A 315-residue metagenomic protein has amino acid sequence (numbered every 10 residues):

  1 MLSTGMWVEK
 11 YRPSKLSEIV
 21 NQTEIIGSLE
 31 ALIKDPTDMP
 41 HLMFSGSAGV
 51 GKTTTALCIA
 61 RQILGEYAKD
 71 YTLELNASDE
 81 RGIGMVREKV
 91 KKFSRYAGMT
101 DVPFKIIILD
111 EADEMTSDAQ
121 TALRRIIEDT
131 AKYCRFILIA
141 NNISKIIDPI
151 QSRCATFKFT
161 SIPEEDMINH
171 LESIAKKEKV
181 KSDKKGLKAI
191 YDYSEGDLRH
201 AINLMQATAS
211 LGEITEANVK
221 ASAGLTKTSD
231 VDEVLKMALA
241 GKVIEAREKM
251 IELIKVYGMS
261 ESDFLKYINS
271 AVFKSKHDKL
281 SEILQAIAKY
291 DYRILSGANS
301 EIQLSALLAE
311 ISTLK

Functional and structural regions predicted by a protein language model:
M1-F157, D166, D291: P-loop/Walker A NTP-binding region and its immediately flanking N-terminal helices in P-loop NTPase folds
Y67, K176, T226, V231-E233 (+1 more regions): Conserved beta/loop motifs at nucleotide-recognition and modification sites
G82-G84, G196-R199: Conserved GTPase G-domain signal focused on the G5
I107, L187-Y193, R199-L211, K220 (+3 more regions): C-terminal helical "lid" of AAA+/P-loop NTPase domains
I147-Y191, A201-L204: Conserved AAA+ ATPase core "coupling" helix
N218-T226: TPR-adjacent "capping" and linker segments in tetratricopeptide-repeat scaffold/adaptor proteins
E233-K315: Helix-rich C-terminal "collar"/helical-bundle subdomain used as an assembly and partner-interaction module in RFC-like
